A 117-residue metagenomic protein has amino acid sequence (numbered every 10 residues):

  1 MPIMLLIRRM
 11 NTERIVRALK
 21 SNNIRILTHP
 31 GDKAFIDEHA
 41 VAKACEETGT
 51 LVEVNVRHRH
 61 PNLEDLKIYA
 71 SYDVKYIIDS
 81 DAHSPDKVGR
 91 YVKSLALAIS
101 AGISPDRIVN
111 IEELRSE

Functional and structural regions predicted by a protein language model:
M1-M4, E64-S71, E117: Metal-cofactor-binding active-site regions of metalloenzymes
M1-T50, I99-V109, S116: Extended substrate/RNA-proximal surfaces in nucleic-acid metabolism proteins
M10, A34-V41, P61-K67, V88-Y91: Active-site-adjacent beta->alpha loops and helix N-cap segments on the catalytic face of soluble alpha/beta enzymes
P30, R57, S80-A82: Active-site metal-binding loops of divalent metal-dependent hydrolases
A44-E46, Y69-D73, S94-A98: Short, hinge-like loop/turn segments at secondary-structure boundaries
G49-H58: His/Asp/Glu-enriched short active-site or ligand-binding loop at hydrolase and phosphoryl-transfer sites
V74-G89: Short acidic/histidine-rich active-site segments
